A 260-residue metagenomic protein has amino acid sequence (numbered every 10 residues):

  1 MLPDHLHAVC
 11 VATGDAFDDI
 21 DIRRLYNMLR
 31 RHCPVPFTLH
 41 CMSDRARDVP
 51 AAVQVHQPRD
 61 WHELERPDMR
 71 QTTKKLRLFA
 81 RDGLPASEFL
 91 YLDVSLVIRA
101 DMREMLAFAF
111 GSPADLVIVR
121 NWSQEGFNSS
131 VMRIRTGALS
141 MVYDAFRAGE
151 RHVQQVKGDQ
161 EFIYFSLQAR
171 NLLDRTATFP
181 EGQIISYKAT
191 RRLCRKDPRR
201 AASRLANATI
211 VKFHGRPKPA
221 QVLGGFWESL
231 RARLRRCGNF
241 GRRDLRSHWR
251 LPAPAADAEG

Functional and structural regions predicted by a protein language model:
M1-E65, L84-P85, T136, R235-G241 (+1 more regions): N-terminal anchoring/stem segment of glycosyltransferases
D4, V35, A51, K75 (+4 more regions): Residues that flank catalytic or metal-binding motifs in active/ligand-binding sites
D4, V35-F37, A86-E88, A114 (+2 more regions): Short coil/turn segments at beta-strand junctions that form active-site/ligand-binding loops
A12, S43, R59-H62, R120-W122 (+3 more regions): Residues at the C-termini of beta-strands that transition into short coil/loop
L39, F79, S95, M132 (+2 more regions): A residue-level signal for conserved active-site and pocket-lining positions in enzyme catalytic cores
H40-D48, D101-M102, G182-Q183, R216-P217: Short, polar loop motifs at secondary-structure junctions
R47, Q54-W61, Q71-G126, R133-G137: GT-A fold catalytic core of metal-dependent nucleotide-sugar glycosyltransferases, centered on the diacidic
S140-G260: Catalytic core and acceptor-binding pocket of nucleotide-sugar-dependent glycosyltransferases
